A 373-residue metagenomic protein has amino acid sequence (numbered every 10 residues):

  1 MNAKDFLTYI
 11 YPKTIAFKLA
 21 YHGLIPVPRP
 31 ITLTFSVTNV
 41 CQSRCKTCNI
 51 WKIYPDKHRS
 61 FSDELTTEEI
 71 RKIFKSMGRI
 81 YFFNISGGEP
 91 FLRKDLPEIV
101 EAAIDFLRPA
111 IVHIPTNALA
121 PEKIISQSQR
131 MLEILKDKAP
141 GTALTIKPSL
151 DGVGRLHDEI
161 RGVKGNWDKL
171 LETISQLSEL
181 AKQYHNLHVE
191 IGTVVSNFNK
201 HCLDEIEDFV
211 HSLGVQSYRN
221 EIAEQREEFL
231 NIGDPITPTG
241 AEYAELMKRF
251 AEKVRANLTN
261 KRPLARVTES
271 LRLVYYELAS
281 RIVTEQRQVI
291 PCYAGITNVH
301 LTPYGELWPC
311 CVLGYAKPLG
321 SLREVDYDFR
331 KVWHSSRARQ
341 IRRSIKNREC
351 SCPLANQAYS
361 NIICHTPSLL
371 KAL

Functional and structural regions predicted by a protein language model:
M1, F106, D137-A294, N298 (+2 more regions): Radical SAM enzyme [4Fe-4S]-AdoMet core and its adjacent flexible, acidic and glycine-rich loops/tails across
N2-L144, R226-E227, P238, L373: Conserved alpha-helical substructure of the radical SAM core
I10, A16-K18, L24-R29, W51 (+2 more regions): Flexible mid-to-C-terminal extensions adjoining Fe-S/redox cofactors in radical SAM and related proteins
T34, T38-C41, E285, P303 (+1 more regions): Residue-level signal for mature regions of secreted extracellular proteins and peptides
V37, C41-Q42, T66, I124 (+6 more regions): Generic structural signal for small/hydrophobic residues in well-ordered secondary structure, especially within
C41, E89, T116-A118, L150-G152 (+2 more regions): Short, flexible loop/turn elements at secondary-structure junctions
R44, C48, G152, G295 (+2 more regions): General secretory precursor processing signal
E68-K75, E98-E101, D105, S126-Q129 (+5 more regions): Replace "anionic and nucleotidyl ligands
